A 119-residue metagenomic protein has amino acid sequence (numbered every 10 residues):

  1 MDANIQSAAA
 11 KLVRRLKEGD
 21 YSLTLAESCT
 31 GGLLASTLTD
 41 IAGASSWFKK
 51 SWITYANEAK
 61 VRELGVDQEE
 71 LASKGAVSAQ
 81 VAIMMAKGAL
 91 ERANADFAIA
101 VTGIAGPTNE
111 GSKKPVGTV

Functional and structural regions predicted by a protein language model:
M1-V119: Short alpha-helical segments enriched in small residues
